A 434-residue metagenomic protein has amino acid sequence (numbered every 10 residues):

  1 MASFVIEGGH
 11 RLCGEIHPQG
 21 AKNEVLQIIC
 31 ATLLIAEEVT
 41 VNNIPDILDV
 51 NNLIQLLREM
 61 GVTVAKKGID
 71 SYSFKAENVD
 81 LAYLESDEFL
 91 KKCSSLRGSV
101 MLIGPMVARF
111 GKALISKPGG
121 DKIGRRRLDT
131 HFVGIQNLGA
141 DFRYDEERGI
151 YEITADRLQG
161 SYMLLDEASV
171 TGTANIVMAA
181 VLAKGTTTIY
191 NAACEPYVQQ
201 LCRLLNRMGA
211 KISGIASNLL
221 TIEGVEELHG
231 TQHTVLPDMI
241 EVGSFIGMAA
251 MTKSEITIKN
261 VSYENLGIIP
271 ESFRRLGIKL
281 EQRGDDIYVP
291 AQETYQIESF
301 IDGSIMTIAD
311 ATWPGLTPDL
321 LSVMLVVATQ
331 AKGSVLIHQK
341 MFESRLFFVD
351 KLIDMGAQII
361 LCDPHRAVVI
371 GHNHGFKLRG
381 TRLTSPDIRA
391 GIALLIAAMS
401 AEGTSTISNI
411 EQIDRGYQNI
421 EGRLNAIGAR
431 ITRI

Functional and structural regions predicted by a protein language model:
M1-I434: Short, structured segments at the rim of ligand-binding sites
